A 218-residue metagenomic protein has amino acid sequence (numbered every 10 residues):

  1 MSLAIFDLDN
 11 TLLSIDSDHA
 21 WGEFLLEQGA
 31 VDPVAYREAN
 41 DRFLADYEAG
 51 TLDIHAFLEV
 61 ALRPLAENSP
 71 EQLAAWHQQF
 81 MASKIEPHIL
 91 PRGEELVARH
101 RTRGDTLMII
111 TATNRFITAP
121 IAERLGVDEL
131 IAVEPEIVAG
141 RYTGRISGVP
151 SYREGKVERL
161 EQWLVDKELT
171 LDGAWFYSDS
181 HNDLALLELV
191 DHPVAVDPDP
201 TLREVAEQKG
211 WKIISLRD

Functional and structural regions predicted by a protein language model:
M1, A75, A82-D218: C-terminal cap/substrate-recognition subdomain and adjoining C-terminal extension of metal-dependent phosphatase-like
M1-A49: Active-site neighborhood of HAD-like aspartate-dependent phosphohydrolases
L13, A49, L62-A66, A119 (+2 more regions): Amphipathic alpha-helical interaction elements
D16, N68, G155: Conserved active-site and cofactor/substrate-binding residues in soluble primary-metabolism enzymes
G22-E23, L62, D191: Amphipathic alpha-helical segments within well-ordered protein domains
L44-P70, E129, E134: Short, compositionally biased "basic patch" segments
A56-R92: Metal-dependent phosphoesterase signature
